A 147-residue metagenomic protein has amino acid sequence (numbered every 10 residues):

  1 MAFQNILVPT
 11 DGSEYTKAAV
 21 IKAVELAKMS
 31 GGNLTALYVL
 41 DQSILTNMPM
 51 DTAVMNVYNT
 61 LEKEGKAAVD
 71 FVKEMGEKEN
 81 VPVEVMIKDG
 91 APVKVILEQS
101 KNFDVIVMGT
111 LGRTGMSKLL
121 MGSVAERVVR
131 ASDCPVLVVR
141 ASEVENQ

Functional and structural regions predicted by a protein language model:
M1, E74-I106, E143-Q147: Structural beta-alpha unit
M1-A18, E84, D104, A131-Q147: Intrinsically disordered or low-complexity boundary/linker segments at protein termini and domain junctions
A2-M50, E79, Q99: Small/aliphatic-rich secondary-structure junction motif
K22, T60-F71, V95: Short, solvent-exposed amphipathic alpha-helices that sit in or adjacent to ligand/effector-binding or catalytic
T35-L37, E84-K88, L137: General small-molecule cofactor/ligand-binding pocket signal
Y38-A67, N146-Q147: Acidic, proline/glycine-rich short linear motifs
Q99, F103-Q147: Gly/Ser-rich helix-loop-strand patches that form or flank binding pockets for ribonucleotide-derived cofactors
